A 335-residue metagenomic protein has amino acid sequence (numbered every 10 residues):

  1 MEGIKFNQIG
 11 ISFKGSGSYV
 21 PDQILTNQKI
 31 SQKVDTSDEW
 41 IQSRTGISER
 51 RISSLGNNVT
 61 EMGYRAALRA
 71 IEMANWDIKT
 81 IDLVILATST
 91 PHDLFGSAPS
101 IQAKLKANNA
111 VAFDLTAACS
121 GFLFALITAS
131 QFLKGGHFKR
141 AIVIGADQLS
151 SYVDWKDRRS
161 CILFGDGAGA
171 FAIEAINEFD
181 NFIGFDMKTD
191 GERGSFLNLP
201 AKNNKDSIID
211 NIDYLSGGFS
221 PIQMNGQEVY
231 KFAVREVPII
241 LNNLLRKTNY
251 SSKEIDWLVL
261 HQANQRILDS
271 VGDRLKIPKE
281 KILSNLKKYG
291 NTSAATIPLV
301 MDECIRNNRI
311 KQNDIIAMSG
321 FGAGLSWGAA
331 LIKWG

Functional and structural regions predicted by a protein language model:
M1-L55, D157-K231, R235, I239 (+1 more regions): Condensing-enzyme catalytic core mediating Claisen C-C bond formation in acyl metabolism
K14, A87, T116, A141-D147 (+3 more regions): Short beta-strand segments
V34-S43, D93-K106, V143-L149, I208-L215 (+1 more regions): Acidic-glycine-rich active-site phosphate/pyrophosphate-binding loop
I47-E49, T80-L83, A103-T116, S150-K156 (+1 more regions): Glycine/charged-rich beta-loop-alpha catalytic/anionic-binding loops adjacent to active sites
T60, Y64-A67, I71, T90-P91 (+5 more regions): Claisen-condensing/thiolase-fold acyl-transfer catalytic domains that form or cleave C-C bonds in fatty acid
M73-N108: Anion-binding (especially nucleotide phosphate/pyrophosphate-binding) glycine-rich loop and adjoining beta-alpha core
K79-A87, S252-H261: Short glycine-rich phosphate-binding loop at a beta-alpha junction
K134-A168: Flexible, glycine-rich active-site loops centered on histidine and acidic residues that chelate a metal or position
